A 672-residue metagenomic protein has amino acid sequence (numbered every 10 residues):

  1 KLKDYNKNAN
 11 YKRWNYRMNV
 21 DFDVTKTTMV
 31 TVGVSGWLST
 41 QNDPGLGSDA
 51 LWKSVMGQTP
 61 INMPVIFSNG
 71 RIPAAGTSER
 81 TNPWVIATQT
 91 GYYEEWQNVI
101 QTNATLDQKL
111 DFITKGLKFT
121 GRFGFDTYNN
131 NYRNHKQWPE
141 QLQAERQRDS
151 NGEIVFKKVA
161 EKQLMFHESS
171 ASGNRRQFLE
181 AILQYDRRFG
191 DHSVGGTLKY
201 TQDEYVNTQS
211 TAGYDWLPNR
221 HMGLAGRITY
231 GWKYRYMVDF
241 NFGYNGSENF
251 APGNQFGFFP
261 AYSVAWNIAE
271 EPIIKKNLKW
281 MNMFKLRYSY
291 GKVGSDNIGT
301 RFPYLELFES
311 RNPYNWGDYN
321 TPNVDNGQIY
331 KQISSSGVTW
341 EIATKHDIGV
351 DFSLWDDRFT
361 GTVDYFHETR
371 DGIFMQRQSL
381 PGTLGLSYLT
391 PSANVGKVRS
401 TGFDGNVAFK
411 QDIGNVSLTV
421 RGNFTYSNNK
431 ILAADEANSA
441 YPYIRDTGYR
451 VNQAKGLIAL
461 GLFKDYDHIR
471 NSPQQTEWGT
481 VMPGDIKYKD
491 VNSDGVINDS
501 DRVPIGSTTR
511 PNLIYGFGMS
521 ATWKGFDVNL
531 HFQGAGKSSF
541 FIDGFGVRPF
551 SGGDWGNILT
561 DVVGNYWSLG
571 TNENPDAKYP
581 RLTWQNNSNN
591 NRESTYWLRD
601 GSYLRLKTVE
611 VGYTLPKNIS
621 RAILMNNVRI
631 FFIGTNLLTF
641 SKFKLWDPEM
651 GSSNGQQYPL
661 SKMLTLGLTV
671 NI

Functional and structural regions predicted by a protein language model:
K1-Y11, N557-I558, V562, Y566: Surface-exposed beta-strand-turn/loop segments characteristic of Gram-negative outer-membrane beta-barrels
N19-T28, G33-L38, N42-S48, W52-T59 (+6 more regions): Extracellular/periplasmic, surface-exposed regions of secreted and cell-surface proteins
N42, N498, S539-D543: A short, polar/proline- and glycine-enriched secondary-structure boundary/capping micro-motif
K115, T508-I542: Glycine-rich, aromatic-lined ligand/substrate-binding cores of catalytic and carbohydrate-binding domains
Q141: Active-site-proximal polar cores
G196-E204, M237-G246, K487-R510: Catalytic-site beta-strand/loop segments enriched in glycine and acidic/polar residues
D412-T509, P549, G556-T560, W567-N574: Conserved small-residue
S493, H531-L604: C-terminal beta-barrel architecture of Gram-negative outer-membrane proteins
